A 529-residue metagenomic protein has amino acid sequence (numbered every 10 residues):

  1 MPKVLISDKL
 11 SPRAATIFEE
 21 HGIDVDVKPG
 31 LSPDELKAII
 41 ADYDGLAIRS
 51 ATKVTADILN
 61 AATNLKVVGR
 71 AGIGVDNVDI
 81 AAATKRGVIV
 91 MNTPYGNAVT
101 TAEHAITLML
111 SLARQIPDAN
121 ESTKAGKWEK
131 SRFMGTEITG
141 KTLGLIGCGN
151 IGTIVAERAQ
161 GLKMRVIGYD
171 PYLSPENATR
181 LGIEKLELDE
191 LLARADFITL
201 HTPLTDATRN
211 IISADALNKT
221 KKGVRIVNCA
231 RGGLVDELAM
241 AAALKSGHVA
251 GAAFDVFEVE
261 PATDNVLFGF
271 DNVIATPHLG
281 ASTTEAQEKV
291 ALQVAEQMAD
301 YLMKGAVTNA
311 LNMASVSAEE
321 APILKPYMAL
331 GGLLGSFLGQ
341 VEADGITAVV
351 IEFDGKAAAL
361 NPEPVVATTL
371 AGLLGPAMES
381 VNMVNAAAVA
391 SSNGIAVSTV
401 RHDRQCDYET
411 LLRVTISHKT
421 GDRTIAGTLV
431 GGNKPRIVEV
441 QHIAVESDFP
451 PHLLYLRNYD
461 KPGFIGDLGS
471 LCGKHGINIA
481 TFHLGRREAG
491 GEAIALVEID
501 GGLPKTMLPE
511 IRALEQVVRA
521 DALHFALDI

Functional and structural regions predicted by a protein language model:
M1-M91, S213: An N-terminal-biased, well-structured beta-alpha scaffold segment characteristic of Rossmann-like dinucleotide-binding
H21, S131-K222: Rossmann-like dinucleotide/phosphate-binding beta-alpha-beta segment
K28-P29, R49, A71-G72, G87-V99 (+4 more regions): Short beta->alpha connector loops at strand-helix junctions that form conserved, small/polar/Pro-enriched
I40-G45, T63-L65, A193-I198, K221-V224: Short acidic/histidine-rich motifs immediately flanking catalytic phosphotransfer sites in two-component signaling
R86, P94-T142, I154-E157, G161 (+1 more regions): Phosphate-binding beta-alpha-beta segment of Rossmann-like dinucleotide-binding domains, i.e., the NAD(P)
R86, V90-M91, A214, G223-V341 (+2 more regions): Rossmann-like dinucleotide-binding domain for NAD(H)/NADP(H)
P94, T139-Q160, Y327, L334 (+1 more regions): Glycine-rich adenosine-cofactor-binding loop
S315-S317, P322-I529: A conserved regulatory-domain signal marking ACT and ACT-like small-molecule sensing domains and adjacent regulatory
